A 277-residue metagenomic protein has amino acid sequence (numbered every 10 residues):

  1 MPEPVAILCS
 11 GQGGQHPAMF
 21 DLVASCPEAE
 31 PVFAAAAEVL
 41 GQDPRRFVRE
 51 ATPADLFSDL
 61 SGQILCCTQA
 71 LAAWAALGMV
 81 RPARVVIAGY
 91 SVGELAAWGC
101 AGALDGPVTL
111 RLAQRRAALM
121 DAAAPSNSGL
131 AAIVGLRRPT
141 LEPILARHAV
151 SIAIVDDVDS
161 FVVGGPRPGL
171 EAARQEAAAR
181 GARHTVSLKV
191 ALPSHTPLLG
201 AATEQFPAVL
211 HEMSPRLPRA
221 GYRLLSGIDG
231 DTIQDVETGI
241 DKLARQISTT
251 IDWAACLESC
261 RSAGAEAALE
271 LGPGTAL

Functional and structural regions predicted by a protein language model:
P2-T140, H184, L188, A267-L277: FabD-like malonyl-/acyl-CoA
G11, H195, Q205-A208, D252-L277: Conserved catalytic block of serine-dependent lipid acyl chemistry
Q12-G14, E38-L40, C100-S248: Alpha/beta catalytic cores of group-transfer enzymes, especially the acyltransferase/condensing modules of polyketide
L65-A72, R245-W253: A short, flexible low-complexity segment enriched in Lys/Arg and Gly/Pro that occurs in N-terminal basic tails
L71-G78, A117, A146, P207 (+2 more regions): Generic structural signal for well-ordered alpha-helical scaffold segments
A96, L198, D252: Conserved cofactor-binding/catalytic machinery of classical short-chain dehydrogenase/reductase
